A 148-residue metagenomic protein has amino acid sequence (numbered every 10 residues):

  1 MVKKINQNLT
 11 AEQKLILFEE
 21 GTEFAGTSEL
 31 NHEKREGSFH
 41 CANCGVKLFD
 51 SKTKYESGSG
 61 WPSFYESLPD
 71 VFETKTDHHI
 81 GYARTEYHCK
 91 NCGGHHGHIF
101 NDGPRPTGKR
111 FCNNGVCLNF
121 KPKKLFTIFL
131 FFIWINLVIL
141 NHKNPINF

Functional and structural regions predicted by a protein language model:
M1-F126: A short Gly-Trp-Pro
K124, N141-N144: Polybasic, lysine-rich low-complexity intrinsically disordered segments
T127-V138: Hydrophobic alpha-helical signal peptides and transmembrane signal-/tail-anchor segments that drive secretory-pathway
